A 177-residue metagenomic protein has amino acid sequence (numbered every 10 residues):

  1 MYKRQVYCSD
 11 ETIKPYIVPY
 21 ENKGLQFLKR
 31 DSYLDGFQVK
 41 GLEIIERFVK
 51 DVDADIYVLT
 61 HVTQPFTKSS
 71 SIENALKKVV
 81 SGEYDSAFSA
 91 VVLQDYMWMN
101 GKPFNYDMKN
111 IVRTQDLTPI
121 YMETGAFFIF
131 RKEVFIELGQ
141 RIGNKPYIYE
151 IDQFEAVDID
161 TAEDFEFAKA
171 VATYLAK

Functional and structural regions predicted by a protein language model:
M1-Y2: Short, small-residue-biased leader/transition segments that mark boundaries at the very start of proteins
C8-S9, I129, I159: Short beta-strand scaffold positions
S9-T12, V92: Residues in the short beta-alpha loop(s) of Rossmann-like NAD(P)-binding domains
E11-V58, T67-N74: Short phosphate-binding loop-to-helix
Q38, E43-I44, Q64-E155: Conserved core of the sugar-phosphate nucleotidyltransferase
T60-V62: Active-site acidic Asp-centered loop
Y149-E150, E155-K177: Hydrophobic helical membrane-anchoring modules
